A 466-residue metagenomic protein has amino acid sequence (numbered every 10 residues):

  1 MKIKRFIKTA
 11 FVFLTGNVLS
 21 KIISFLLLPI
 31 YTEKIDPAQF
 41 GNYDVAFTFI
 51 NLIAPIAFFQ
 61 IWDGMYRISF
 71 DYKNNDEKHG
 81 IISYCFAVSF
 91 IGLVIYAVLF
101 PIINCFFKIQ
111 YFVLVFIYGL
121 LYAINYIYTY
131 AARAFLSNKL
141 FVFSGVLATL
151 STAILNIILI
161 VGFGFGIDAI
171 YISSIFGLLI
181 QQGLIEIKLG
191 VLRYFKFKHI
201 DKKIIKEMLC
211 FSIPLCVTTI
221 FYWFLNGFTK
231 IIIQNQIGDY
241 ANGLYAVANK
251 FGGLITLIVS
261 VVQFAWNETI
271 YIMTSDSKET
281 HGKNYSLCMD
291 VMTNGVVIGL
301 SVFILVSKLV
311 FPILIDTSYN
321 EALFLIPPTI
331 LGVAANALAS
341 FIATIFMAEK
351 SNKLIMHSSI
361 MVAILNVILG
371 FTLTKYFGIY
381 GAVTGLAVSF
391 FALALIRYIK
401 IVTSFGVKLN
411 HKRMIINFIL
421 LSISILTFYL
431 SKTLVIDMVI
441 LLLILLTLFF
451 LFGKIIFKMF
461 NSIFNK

Functional and structural regions predicted by a protein language model:
M1-F6, V113, I167, Y171 (+3 more regions): Interhelical loop/hinge segments that connect adjacent transmembrane helices in multipass membrane
M1-I23, E77, K139, K202-T218 (+3 more regions): N-terminal membrane topogenesis motif
I3-W62, A97, A148-A153, C210-Y240 (+1 more regions): Signature of the first transmembrane helix
I22, A57, D63, S83-I109 (+6 more regions): Alpha-helical transmembrane segments of multi-pass membrane transport and lipid-handling proteins
A57-N74, G252-M289, A343-A348: Helix-loop junctions and terminal segments of transmembrane helices in multi-pass membrane transport/translocation
I68, Y122-G145, I330-M361, I401-F405: Membrane-interface junctions at transmembrane-helix termini in multi-pass inner-membrane proteins
S144-V191, M361-L365, I379-K400, I440: Hydrophobic alpha-helical transmembrane segments
V407, L426-K466: Membrane-proximal transmembrane or re-entrant/amphipathic helices at the cytosolic face
